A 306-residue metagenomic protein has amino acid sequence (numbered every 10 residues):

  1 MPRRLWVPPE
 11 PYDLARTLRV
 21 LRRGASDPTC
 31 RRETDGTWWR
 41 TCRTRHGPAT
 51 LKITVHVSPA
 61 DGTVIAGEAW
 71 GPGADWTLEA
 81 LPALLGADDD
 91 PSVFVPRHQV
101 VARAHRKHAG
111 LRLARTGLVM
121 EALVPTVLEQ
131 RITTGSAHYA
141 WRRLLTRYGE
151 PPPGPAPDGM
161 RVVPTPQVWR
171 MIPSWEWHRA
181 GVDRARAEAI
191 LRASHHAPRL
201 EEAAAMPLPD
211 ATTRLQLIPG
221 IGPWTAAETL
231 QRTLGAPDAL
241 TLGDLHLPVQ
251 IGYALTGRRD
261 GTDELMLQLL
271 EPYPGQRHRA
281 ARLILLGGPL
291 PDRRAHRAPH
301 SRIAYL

Functional and structural regions predicted by a protein language model:
M1-L306: HhH-family (HhH-GPD) DNA N-glycosylase catalytic core used in base-excision repair
